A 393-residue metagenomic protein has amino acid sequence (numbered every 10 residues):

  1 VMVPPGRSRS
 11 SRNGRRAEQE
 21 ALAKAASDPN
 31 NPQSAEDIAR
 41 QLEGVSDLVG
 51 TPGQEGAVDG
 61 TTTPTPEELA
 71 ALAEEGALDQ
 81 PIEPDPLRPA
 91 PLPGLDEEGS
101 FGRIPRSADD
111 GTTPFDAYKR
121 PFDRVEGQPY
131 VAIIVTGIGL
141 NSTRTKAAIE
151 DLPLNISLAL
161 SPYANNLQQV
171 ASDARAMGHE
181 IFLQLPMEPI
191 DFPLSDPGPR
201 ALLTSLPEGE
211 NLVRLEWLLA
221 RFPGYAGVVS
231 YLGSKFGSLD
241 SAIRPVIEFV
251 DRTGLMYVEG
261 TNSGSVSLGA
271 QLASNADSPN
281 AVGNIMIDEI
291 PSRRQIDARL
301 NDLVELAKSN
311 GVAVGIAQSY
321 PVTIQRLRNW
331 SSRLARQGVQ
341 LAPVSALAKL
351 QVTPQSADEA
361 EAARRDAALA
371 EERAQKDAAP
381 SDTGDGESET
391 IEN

Functional and structural regions predicted by a protein language model:
M2-R106: Juxtamembrane proline-rich low-complexity "stalk" or linker regions positioned immediately after a signal peptide
D110-S195: Active-site beta->alpha N-cap acidic-glycine motif
Y130-G137, P199-G209, E289-I296: Active-site mouth loops of central-metabolism enzymes
V131-V135, I156-L160, I181-L185, V228-S230 (+4 more regions): Hydrophobic faces of well-ordered beta-strands that scaffold small-molecule active sites in alpha/beta enzyme cores
Y163-Q168, S205-V213: Glycine-rich anion/phosphate-binding loops
E208-D297, Q318-A335, V339: Catalytic domains of cell-wall/extracellular-matrix polysaccharide-remodeling enzymes, centered on de-N-acetylation
V250-S265, G269, S319-E392: C-terminal domain-boundary segment and adjacent tail
Q295-S309: A short, acidic, amphipathic alpha-helical segment used as a generic capping/interface helix at domain edges
